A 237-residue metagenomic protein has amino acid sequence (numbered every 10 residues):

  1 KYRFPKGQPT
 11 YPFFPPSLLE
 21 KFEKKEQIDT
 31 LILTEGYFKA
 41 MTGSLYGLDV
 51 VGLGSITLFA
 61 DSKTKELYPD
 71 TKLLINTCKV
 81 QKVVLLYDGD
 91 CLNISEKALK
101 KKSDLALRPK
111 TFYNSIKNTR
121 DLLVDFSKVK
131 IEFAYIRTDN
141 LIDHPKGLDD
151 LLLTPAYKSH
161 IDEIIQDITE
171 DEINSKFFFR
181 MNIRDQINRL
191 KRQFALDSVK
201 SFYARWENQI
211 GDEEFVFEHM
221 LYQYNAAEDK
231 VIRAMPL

Functional and structural regions predicted by a protein language model:
K1-Q81, S95-K97: Phosphate-handling DNA/RNA-contact segment within nucleic-acid enzymes
L31-L33, C78-T111, A134-I136: Acidic beta-strand-to-loop metal/phosphate-binding motif
L48, S127-V129: Short phosphate-binding/catalytic loops that engage adenosine nucleotides
L53-S55, A134-D139: Conserved beta-strand termini and adjacent loop/short-helix elements that scaffold enzyme active sites in alpha/beta
K65-T71, L99-L122: Well-ordered, non-membrane alpha-helical segments in soluble/globular domains
D121-D125, T169-L237: N-terminal nucleic-acid engagement/recognition segments and initiation subdomains in replication, restriction
I136-F178: C-terminal functional segments of enzyme domains
